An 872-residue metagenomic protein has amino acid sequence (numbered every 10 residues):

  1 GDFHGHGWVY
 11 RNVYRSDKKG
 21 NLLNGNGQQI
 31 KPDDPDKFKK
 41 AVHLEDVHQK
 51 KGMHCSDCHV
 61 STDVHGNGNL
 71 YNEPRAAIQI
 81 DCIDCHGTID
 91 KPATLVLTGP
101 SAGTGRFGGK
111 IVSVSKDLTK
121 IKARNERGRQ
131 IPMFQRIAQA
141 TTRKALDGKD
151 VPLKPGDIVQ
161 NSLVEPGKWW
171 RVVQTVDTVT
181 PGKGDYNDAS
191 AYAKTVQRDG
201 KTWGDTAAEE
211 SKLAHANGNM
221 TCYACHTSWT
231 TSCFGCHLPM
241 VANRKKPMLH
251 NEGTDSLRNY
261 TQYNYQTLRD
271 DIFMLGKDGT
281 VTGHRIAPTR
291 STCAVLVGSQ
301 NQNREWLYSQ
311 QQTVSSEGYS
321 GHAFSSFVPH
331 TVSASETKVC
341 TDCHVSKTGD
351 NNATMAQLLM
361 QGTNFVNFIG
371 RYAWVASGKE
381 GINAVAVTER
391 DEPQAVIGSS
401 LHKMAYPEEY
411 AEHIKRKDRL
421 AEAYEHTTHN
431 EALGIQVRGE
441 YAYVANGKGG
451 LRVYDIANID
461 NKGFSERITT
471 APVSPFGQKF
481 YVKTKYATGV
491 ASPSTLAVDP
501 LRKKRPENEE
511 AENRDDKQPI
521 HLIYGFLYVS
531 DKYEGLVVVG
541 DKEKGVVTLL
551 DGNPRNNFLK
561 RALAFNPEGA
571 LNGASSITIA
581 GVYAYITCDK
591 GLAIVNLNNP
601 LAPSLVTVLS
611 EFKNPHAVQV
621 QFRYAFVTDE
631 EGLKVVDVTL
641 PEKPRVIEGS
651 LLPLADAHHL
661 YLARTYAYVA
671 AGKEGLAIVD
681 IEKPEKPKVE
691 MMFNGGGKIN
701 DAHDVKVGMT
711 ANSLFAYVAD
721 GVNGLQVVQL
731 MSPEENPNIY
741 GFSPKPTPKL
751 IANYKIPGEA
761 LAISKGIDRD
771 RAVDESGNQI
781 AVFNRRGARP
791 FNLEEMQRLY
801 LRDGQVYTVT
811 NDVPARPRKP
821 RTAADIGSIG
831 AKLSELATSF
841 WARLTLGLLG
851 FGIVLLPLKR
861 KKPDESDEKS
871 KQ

Functional and structural regions predicted by a protein language model:
G1-G68, Q79-D84, T88-E431: C-type cytochrome heme-c attachment and multiheme electron-transfer modules
L70-R75: Conserved short loop/turn motifs at secondary-structure junctions
G87, V345, V375-A376, G381 (+2 more regions): C-terminal or late-domain output modules
Y260-Q262, F742-S743, S870: Short alpha-helical linear motifs
R290, T331, E409, A602-L605 (+4 more regions): Intrinsically disordered, low-complexity segments enriched in proline/serine/threonine
K415-L836: Feature marking well-ordered beta-strand scaffolds used for ligand recognition
A837-K859: Selective detector of the "anchor" transmembrane alpha-helix that sits immediately C-terminal
G852-Q872: C-terminal membrane-anchoring or membrane-association module
